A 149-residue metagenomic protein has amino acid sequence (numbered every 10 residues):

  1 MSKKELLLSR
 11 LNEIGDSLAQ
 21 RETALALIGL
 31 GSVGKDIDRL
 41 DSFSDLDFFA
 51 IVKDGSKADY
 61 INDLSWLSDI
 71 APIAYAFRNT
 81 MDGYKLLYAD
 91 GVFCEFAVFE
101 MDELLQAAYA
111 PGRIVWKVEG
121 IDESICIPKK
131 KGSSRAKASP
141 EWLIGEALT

Functional and structural regions predicted by a protein language model:
M1-E22, V33-F43, F49-A97, D102: Metal-dependent nucleotidyltransferase catalytic core
K3, L67-T149: Conserved NTP/Mg2+-binding pocket subregion across the NTase superfamily
